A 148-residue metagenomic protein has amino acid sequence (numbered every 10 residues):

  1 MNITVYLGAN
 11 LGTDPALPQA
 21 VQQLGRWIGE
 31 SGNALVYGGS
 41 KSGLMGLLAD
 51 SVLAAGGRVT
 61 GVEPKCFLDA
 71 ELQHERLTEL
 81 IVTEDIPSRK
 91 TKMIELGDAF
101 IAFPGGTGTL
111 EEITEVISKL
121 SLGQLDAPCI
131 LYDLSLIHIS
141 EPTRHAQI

Functional and structural regions predicted by a protein language model:
M1-R58: Glycine-rich beta-alpha loop segments
G8-L11, K41, K65-F67, G105-T109: Short glycine-rich anion-binding loops that position phosphate/pyrophosphate groups of nucleotides and phosphorylated
Y37-I86: Glycine-rich, small/polar surface segments that engage phosphate groups of diverse ligands
E63, F103, L110, I117-S140: Short, acidic/small-residue loops that bind anionic groups at enzyme active sites
M93-I94: A short, aliphatic-rich alpha-helical micro-motif
G97: An anion/phosphate-binding loop that grips the pyrophosphate of nucleotide cofactors and donors
F100: Hydrophobic acceptor-binding patch used for acceptor engagement in glycosyltransferases
H138-I148: Single conserved hydrophobic/aromatic residue that forms the stacking wall/gate of nucleotide- or nucleobase-binding
